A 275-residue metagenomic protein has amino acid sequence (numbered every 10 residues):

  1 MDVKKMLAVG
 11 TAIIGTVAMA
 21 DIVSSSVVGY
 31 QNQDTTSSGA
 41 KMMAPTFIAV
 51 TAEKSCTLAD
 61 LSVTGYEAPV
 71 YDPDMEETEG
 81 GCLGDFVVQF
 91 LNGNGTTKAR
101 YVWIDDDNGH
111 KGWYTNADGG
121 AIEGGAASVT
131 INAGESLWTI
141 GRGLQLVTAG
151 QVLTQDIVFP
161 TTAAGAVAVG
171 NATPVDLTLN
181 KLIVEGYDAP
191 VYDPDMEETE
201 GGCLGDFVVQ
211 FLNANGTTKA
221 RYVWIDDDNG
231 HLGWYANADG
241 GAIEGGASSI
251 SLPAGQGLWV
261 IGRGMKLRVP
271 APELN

Functional and structural regions predicted by a protein language model:
M1-D21: Sec-dependent, cleavable N-terminal signal peptides
K5-M6, A117, A214, A238: N-terminal cationic leader/targeting segments used for protein routing and processing
V9-I14, N94-G95, N215-G216: A detector of low-complexity, intrinsically disordered, Ser/Thr/Gly/Pro/Ala-rich segments
A12-I13, D21, F47, A121 (+4 more regions): Generic short N-terminal amphipathic or hydrophobic helices
A20-L83, N92-N94, A127-L204, N213-N215 (+1 more regions): A short, polar beta-strand/turn micro-motif
C82, V87, V208: Short acidic-hydrophobic catalytic motif
K98-A133, K219-A254: A cross-kingdom feature marking solvent-exposed beta-strand/loop segments within repeated, beta-rich binding/scaffold
